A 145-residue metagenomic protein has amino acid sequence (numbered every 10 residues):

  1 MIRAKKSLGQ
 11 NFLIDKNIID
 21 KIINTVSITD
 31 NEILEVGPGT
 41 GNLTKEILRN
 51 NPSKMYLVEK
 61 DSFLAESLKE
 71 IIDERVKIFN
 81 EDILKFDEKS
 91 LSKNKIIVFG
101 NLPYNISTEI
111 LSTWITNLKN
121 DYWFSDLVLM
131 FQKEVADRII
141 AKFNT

Functional and structural regions predicted by a protein language model:
M1-T145: Catalytic cores of RNA-modifying enzymes
